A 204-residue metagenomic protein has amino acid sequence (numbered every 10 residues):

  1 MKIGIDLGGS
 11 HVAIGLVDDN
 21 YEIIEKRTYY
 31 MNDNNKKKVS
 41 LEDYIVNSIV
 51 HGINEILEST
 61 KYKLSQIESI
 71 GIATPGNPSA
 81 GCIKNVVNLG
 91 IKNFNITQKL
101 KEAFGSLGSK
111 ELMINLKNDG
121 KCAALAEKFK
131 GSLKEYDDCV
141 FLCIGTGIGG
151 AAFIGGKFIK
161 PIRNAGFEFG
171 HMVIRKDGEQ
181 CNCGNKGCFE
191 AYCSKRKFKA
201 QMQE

Functional and structural regions predicted by a protein language model:
K2-D6, Q66-G71, C139-C143, N182: Short glycine-aspartate micro-motif
K2-I45, H51, I83-N85, N164-A165: Short glycine-rich, Thr/Ser-proximal phosphate-binding strand/loop in the N-terminal lobe of ATP-dependent enzymes
S10, P75-P78, G145-G147: Short glycine-rich anion-binding loops that position phosphate/pyrophosphate groups of nucleotides and phosphorylated
V12, C122-A124, G147-G149: Short glycine/serine/threonine-rich phosphate/pyrophosphate-binding segments that cradle anionic phosphate groups
G15-D18, E25-T28, K36-V39, F129-E204: Glycine/GP-enriched mid-protein hinge/lid loop-to-helix segment characteristic of carbohydrate kinases
D33-Q66, F189-Y192, K197-E204: Adenine-nucleotide phosphate-binding core of ATP-dependent small-molecule kinases
N34-V50, S65-D138: Glycine-rich phosphate-binding loop and adjoining helix at the ATP-binding site of ATP-dependent phosphoryl-transfer
